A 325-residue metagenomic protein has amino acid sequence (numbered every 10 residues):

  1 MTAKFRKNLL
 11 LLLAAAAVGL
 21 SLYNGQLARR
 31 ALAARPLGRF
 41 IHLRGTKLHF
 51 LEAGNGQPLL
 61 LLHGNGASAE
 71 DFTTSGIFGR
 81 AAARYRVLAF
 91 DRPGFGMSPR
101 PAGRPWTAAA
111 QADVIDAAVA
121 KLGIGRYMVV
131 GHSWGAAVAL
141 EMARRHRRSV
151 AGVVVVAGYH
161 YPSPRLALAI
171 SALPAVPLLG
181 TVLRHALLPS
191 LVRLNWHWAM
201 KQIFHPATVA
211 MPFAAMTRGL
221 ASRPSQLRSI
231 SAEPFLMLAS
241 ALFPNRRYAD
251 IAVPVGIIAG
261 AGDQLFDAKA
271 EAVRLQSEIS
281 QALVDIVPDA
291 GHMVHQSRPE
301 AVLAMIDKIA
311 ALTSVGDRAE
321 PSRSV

Functional and structural regions predicted by a protein language model:
M1-K47, A120-K121, R145, R184 (+2 more regions): Short amphipathic, positively biased membrane-proximal segments that drive organelle/inner-membrane targeting
R29, L166-A167, L188-D250: Conserved alpha/beta-hydrolase catalytic His-Asp/Glu region
E52-M97: Conserved HGGG/HGGXW glycine-rich cap/lid loop of the alpha/beta-hydrolase fold
A89-G131, A304: Active-site loop/oxyanion-hole signature of alpha/beta-hydrolase fold enzymes
R144, V153-H185: Flexible "cap/lid" loop of the alpha/beta hydrolase fold
I251, I257-A259: Short beta-strand/loop motif that positions the catalytic acidic residue of the alpha/beta-hydrolase fold
G262-F266, H292: Acidic catalytic loop of the alpha/beta-hydrolase fold
S280-V325: Catalytic active-site module of serine/aspartate enzymes centered on a nucleophile-bearing elbow/loop
